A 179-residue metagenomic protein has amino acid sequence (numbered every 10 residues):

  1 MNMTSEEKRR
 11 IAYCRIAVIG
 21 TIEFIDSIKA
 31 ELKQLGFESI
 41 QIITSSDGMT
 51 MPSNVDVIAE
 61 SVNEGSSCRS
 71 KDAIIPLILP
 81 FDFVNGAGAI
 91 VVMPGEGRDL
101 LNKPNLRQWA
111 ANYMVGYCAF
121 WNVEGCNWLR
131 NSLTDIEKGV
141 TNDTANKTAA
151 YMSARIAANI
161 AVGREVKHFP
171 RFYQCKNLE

Functional and structural regions predicted by a protein language model:
M1-A17, Q34-L35, C126, P170-F172: N-terminal charged helix/coil linker that caps or initiates catalytic domains
F24: Hydrophobic/small residue at the entry helix of a nucleotide-binding pocket
S27-L35: Rossmann-fold NAD(P)-dependent oxidoreductase module
Q34-I42: Conserved S-adenosyl-L-methionine
Q41-S53: Adenosine-nucleotide cofactor-binding segment
T50-T148, C175-E179: E1/E1-like adenylate-forming module used to activate ubiquitin-like modifiers and sulfur-carrier proteins
Y151-K167: Oxidoreductase and adenylate-handling cofactor-binding alpha/beta cores
G163-E179: A short, charged, Gly/Pro-tolerant segment at domain boundaries
